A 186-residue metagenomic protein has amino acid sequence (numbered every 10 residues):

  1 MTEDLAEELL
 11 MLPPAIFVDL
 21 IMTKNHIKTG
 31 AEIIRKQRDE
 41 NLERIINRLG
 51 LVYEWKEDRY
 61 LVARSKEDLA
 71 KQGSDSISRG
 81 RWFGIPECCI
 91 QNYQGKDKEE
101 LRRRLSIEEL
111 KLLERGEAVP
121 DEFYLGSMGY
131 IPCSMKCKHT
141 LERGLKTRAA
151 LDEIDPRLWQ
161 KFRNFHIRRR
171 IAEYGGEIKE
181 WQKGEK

Functional and structural regions predicted by a protein language model:
M1-Q72, S78, I85-K186: A conserved ligand/cofactor-binding region detector
